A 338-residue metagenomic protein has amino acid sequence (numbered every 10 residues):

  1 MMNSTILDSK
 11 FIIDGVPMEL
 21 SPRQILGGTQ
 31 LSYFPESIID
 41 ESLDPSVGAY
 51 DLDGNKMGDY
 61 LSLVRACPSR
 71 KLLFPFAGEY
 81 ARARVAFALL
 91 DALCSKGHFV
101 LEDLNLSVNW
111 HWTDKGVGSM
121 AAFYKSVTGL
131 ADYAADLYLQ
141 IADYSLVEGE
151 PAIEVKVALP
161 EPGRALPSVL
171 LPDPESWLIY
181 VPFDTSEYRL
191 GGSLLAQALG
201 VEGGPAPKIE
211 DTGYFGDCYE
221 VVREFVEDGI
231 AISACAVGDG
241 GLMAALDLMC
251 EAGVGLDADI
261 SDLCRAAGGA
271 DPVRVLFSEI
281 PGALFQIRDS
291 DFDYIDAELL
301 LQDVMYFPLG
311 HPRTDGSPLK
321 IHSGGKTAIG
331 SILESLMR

Functional and structural regions predicted by a protein language model:
M1-Q30, T113-I153, Y219, F225-R338: Glycine-/charge-enriched secondary-structure boundary and capping motifs
N3-G200: Glycine-rich phosphate/pyrophosphate-binding loop regions near the starts of catalytic domains
L72-F76, I209, S233, Q286: Generic amphipathic alpha-helical segments used as scaffolds and interaction surfaces in large, multi-domain proteins
Y80, A122, G213-Y214, I287: Residues that cap or flank secondary-structure elements
Y80, R84-A88, D217-V221, A245: Well-ordered alpha-helical segments embedded in enzymatic catalytic cores
A158-P162, I209-Y219, I260-G268: A general structural motif
A196-D228, I232: A glycine- and small/hydrophobic-rich beta-loop-beta segment that serves as a flexible "lid/hinge" or phosphate-binding
